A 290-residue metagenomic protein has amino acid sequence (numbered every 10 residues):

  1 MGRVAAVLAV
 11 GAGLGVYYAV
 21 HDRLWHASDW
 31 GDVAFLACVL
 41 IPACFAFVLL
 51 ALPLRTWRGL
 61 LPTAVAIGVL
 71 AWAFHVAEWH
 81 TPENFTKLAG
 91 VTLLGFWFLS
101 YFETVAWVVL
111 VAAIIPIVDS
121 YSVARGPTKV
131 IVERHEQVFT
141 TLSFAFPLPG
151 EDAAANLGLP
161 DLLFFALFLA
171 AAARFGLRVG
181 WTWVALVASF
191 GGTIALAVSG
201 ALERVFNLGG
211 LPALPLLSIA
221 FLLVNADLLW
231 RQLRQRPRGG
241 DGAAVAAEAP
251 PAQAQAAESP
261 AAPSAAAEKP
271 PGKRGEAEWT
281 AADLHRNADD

Functional and structural regions predicted by a protein language model:
M1-P263, E268, R274-D290: A membrane-topology feature that recognizes alpha-helical transmembrane segments and their immediate juxtamembrane
